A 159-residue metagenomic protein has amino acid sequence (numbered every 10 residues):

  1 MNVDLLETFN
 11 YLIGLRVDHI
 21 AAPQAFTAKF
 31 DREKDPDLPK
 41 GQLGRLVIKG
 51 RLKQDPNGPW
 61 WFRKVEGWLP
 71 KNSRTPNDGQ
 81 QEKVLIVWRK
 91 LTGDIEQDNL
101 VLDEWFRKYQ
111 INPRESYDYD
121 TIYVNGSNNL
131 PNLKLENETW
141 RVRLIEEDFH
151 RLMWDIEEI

Functional and structural regions predicted by a protein language model:
M1-I159: Accessory, often C-terminal, charged low-complexity segments
